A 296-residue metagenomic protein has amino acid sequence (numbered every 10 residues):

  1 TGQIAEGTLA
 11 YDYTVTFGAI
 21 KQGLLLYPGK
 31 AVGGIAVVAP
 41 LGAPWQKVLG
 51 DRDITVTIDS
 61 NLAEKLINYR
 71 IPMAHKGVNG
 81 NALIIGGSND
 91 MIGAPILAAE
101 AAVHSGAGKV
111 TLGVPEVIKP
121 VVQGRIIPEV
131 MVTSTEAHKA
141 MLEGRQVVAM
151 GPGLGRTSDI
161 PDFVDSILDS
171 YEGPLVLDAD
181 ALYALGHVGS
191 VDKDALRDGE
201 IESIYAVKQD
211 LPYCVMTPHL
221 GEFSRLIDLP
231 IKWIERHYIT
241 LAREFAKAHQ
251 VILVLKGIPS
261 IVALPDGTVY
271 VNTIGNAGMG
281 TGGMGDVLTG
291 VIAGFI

Functional and structural regions predicted by a protein language model:
T1-Q3: Proline/glycine-rich low-complexity loops and linkers
G7-L9: A conserved, positively charged/aromatic
Y11-T14, A19-A179, Y183-V215, L220-I296: Small-residue (G/A/S/T)-rich helix-start motifs and N-terminal tracts that mark the onset
